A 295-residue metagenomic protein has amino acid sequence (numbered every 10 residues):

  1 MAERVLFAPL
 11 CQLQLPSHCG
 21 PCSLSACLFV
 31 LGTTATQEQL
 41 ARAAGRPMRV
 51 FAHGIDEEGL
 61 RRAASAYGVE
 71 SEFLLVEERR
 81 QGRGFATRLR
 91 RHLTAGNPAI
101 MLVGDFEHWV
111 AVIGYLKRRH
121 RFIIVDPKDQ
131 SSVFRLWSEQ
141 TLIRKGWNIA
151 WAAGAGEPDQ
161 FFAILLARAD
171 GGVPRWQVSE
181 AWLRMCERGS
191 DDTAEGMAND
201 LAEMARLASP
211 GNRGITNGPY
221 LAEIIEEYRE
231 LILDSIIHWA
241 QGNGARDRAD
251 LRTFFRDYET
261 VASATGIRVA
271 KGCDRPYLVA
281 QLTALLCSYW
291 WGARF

Functional and structural regions predicted by a protein language model:
A8-S17, P21-I55: A structured, charge-rich N-terminal accessory region that forms the first stable segment of a protein and links
A26-T33, A66, L89, Y115-K117: Active-site catalytic microenvironments for nucleophilic, acid-base chemistry
G32, G68-E70, G96: Glycine-centered loop/turn motif at secondary-structure junctions
A52-E78, E107: Papain-like cysteine protease catalytic cores
E72-D129, V133: Active-site-adjacent substructure of cysteine-protease-like catalytic cores
Y115-F295: Noncatalytic regulatory segments and standalone regulatory/sensor domains
